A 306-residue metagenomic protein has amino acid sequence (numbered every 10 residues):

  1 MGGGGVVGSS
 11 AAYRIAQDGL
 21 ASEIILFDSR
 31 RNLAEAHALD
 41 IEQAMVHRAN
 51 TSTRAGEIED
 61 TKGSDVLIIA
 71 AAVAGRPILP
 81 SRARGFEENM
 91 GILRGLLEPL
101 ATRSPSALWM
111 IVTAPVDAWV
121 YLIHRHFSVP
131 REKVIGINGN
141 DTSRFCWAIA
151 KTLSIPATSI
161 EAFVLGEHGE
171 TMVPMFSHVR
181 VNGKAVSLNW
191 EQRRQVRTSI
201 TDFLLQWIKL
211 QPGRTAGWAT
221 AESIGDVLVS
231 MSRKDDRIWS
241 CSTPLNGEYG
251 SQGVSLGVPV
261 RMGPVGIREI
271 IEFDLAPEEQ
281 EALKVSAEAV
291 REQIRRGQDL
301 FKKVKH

Functional and structural regions predicted by a protein language model:
G4: Conserved glycine-rich cofactor-binding loop
G8-S9: N-terminal Rossmann-fold NAD(P) dinucleotide-binding loop
I15: Aromatic pocket-lining residues of Rossmann-like dinucleotide-binding sites
S22-E23, L108: Residues at the starts of beta-strands that form the adenosine-phosphate
E23, F27-D65, R291-D299: Conserved N-terminal Rossmann-fold NAD(P) cofactor-binding segment
V46-A107: Rossmann-like NAD(P)-binding element
S81-C146: Rossmann-like NAD(P)(H) cofactor-binding subdomain of soluble oxidoreductases
H126-K133, D141-H306: C-terminal substrate-binding/catalytic lobe of Rossmann-fold NAD(P)-dependent dehydrogenases
